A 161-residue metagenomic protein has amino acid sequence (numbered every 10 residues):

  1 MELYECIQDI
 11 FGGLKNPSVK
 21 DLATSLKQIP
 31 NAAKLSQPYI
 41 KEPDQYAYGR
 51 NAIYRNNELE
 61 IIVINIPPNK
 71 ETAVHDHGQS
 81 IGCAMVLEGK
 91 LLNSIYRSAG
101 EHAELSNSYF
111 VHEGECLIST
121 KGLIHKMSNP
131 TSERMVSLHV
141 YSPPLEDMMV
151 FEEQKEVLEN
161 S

Functional and structural regions predicted by a protein language model:
M1-L35: N-terminal leader/capping segments at the start of a protein or of a new domain
P38-K70: A short glycine-rich, His/Asp/Glu-containing loop-to-beta-strand
V63-H77, T120-G122: Conserved short histidine dyad/triad with adjacent acidic residue
P68, Q79-R97: Glycine- and acidic-residue-biased ligand/ion/polar-headgroup-sensing regions
C83, S132-M148: A short hydrophobic beta-strand segment most commonly corresponding to one strand of the jelly-roll/cupin
S98-I124: Short acidic-glycine-tyrosine-enriched beta hairpin
M127-T131: Asparagine-centered strand-capping/turn motif at beta-strand->loop junctions
